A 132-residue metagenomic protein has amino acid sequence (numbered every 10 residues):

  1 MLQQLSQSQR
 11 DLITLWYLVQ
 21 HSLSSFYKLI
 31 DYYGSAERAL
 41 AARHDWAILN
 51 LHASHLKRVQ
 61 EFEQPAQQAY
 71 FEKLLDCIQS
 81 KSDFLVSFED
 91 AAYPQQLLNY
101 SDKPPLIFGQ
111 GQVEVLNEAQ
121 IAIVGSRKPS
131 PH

Functional and structural regions predicted by a protein language model:
M1-H132: Short, positively charged patches
